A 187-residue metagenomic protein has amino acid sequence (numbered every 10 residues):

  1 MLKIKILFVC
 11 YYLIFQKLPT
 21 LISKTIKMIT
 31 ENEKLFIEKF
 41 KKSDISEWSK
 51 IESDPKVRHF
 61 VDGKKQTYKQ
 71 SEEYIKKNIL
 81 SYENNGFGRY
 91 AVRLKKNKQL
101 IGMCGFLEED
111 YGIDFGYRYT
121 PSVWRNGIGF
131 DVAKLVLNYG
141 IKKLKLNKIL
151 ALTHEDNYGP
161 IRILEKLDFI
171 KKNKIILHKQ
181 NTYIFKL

Functional and structural regions predicted by a protein language model:
Y11-H59, K76, R93-L187: Acyl-donor (CoA/ACP) binding surface of acyl/acetyltransferases
K56-K77, G88: Conserved GNAT-fold acetyl-CoA-binding loop/helix
K64-K65, F87, L152, Q180: Sparse recognition of residues in long alpha-helices and their boundaries
I79-A91: A short helix-loop-beta-strand connector motif used in the catalytic cores of GNAT acetyltransferases and, in some
